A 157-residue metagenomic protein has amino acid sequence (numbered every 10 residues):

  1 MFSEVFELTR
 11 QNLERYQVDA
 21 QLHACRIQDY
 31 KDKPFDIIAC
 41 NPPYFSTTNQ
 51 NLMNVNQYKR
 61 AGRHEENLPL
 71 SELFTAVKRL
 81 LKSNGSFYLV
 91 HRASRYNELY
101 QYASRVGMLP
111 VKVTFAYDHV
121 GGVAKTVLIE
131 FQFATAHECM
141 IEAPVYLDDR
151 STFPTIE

Functional and structural regions predicted by a protein language model:
M1-C40, S46-L52, T75: Conserved SAM/SAH cofactor-binding pocket of Class I
N41-P42, L109: Hydrophobic alpha-helix-in-membranes signature
P42-E72: Mobile active-site "lid"/loop adjacent to the S-adenosyl-L-methionine
F45, V106, A134: Phosphate/oxyanion-binding loops and surfaces in catalytic or ligand/nucleic-acid-binding neighborhoods
E66-A124: Conserved Class I SAM-dependent methyltransferase catalytic core
G121-E157: SAM/dcSAM-binding transferase cores
